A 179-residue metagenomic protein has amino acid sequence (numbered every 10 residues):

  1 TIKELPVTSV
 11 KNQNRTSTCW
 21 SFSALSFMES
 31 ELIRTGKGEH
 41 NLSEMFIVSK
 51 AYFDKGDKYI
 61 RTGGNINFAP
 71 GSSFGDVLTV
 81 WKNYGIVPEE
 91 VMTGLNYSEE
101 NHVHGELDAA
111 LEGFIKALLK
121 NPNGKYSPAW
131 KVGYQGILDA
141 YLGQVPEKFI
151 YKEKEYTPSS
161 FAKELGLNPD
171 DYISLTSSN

Functional and structural regions predicted by a protein language model:
T1-N179: Catalytic-core signature of thiol
